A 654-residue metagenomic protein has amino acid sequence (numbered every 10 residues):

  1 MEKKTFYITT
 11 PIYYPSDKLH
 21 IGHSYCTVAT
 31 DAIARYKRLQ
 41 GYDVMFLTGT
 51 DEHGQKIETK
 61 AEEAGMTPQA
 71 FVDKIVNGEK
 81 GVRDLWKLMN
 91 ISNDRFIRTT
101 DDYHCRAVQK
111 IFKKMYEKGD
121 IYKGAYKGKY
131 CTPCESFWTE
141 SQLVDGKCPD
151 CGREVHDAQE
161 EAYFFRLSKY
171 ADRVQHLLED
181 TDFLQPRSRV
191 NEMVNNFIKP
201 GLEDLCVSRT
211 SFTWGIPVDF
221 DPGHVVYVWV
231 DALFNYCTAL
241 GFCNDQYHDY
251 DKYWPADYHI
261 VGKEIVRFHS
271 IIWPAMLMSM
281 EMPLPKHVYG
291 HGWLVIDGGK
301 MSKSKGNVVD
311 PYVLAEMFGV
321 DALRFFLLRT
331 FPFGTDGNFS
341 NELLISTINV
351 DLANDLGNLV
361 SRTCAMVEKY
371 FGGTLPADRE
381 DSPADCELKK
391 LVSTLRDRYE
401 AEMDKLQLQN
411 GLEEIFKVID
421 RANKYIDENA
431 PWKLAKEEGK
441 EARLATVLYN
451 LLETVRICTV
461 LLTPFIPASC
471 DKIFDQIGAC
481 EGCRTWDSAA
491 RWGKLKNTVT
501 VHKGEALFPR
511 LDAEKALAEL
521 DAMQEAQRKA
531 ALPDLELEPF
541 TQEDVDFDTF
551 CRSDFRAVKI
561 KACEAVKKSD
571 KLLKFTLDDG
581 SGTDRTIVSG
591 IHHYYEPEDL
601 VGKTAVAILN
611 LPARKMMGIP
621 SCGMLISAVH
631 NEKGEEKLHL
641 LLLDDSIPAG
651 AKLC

Functional and structural regions predicted by a protein language model:
M1-E2, Y36-D43, A64-T67, L88 (+7 more regions): Secondary-structure transition/capping motifs at alpha-helix termini and the adjoining loop/turn into the next element
M1-T48, Y103-A107, C151, D157-K369 (+1 more regions): Structured secondary-structure scaffolds
E2-F71, I97-F112, E117, C134 (+6 more regions): N-terminal catalytic cores of NTP/NDP-binding nucleotidyl/phosphoryl-transfer enzymes
F71-Y130: A broadly conserved sequence feature marking short terminus-proximal activation segments in nucleic acid-centric
K118-A171, Q175: Cys/His-rich short segments
K123, T335, L343-D381, L391-T500 (+1 more regions): Helix-rich, typically C-terminal accessory recognition domains appended to large enzymatic cores
I473-C551: Intrinsic disorder at enzyme termini
K529-C654: Phosphate-backbone binding interfaces of nucleic-acid-interacting proteins
